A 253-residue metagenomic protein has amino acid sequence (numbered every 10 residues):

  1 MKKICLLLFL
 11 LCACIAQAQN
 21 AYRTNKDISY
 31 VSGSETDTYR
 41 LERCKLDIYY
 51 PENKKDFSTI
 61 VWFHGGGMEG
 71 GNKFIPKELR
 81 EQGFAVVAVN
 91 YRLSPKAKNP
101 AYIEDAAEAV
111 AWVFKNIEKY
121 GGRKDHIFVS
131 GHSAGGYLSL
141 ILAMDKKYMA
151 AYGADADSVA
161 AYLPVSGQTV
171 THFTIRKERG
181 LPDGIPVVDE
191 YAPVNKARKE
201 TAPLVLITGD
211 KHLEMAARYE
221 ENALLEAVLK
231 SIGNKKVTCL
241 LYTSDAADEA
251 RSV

Functional and structural regions predicted by a protein language model:
Q19-N53: N-terminal cap/lid segment of alpha/beta-hydrolase-fold proteins
F57-G65: Short beta-strand element of the alpha/beta-hydrolase
N72-A88: Short amphipathic alpha-helix adjacent to the substrate-entry channel of hydrolases
K98-I117: Alpha/beta-hydrolase active-site loop
N116-Y120, K124-R176: Primarily recognizes the serine-hydrolase "nucleophile elbow" in alpha/beta-hydrolase and SGNH/GDSL folds
P164-K196: Mobile cap/lid helix-loop segments that gate and shape the active-site cleft of serine hydrolases
L206-T208: Short beta-strand/loop motif that positions the catalytic acidic residue of the alpha/beta-hydrolase fold
Y242-E249: Conserved small/polar residues in nucleotide/adenosyl-binding loops
